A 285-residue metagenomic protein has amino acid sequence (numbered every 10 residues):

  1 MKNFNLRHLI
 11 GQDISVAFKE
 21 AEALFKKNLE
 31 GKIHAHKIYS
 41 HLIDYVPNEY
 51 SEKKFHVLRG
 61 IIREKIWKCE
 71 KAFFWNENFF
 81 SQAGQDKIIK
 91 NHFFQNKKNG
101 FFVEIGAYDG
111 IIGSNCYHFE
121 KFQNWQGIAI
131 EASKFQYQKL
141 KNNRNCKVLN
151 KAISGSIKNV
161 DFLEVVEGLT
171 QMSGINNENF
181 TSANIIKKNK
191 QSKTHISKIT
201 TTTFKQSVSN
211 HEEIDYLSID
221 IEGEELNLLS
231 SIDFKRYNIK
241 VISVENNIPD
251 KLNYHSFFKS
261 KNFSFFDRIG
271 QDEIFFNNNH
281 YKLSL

Functional and structural regions predicted by a protein language model:
K2-L285: Phosphate/nucleotide-binding beta-alpha loop and adjacent structural elements of enzyme active sites
